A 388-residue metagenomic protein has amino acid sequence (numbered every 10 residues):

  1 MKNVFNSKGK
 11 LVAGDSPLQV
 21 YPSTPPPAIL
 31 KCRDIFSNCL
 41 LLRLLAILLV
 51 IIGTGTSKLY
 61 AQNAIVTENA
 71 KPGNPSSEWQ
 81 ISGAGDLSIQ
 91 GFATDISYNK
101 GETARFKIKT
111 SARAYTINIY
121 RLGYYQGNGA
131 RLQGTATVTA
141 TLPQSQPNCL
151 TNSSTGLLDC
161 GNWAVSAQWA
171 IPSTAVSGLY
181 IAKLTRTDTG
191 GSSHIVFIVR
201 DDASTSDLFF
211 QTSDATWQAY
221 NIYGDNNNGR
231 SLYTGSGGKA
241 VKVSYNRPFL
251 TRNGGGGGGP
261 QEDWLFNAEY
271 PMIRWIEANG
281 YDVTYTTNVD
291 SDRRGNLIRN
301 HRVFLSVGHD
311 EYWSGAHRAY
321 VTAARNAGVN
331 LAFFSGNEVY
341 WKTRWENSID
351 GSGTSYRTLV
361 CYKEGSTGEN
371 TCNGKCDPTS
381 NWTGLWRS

Functional and structural regions predicted by a protein language model:
M1-L40: N-terminal secretory signal peptides that target proteins for export/translocation
R43-T54: Bacterial N-terminal signal peptides
A61, R113-Y115, I119-G123, L132-T137 (+1 more regions): Aromatic-Pro/Gly-enriched surface loop or interdomain linker that acts as a lid/target-recognition segment
V66-S88: Proline/serine/threonine-rich low-complexity linkers at boundaries of modular beta-sandwich domains
Q90-A114, I119-Y125, A130-G134, V138-D188 (+1 more regions): Ligand-binding face of N-terminal immunoglobulin V-set domains in extracellular IgSF glycoproteins
S145-G161, A167-V176, Q261-N347: Helical hinge/lid and interdomain linker segments adjacent to catalytic or ligand-binding clefts that mediate domain
V339-S388: An acidic, glycine-rich "communication" segment
